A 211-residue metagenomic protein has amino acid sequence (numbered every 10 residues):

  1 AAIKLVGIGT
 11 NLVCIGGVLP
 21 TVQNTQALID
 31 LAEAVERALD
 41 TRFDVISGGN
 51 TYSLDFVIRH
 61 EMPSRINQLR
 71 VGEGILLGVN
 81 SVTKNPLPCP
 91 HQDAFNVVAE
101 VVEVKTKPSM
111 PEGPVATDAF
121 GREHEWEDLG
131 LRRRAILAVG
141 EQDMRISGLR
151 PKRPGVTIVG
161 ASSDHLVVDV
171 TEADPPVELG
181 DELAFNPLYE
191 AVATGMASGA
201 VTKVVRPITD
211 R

Functional and structural regions predicted by a protein language model:
A1-N96: Active-site loop/helix belt of alpha/beta enzymes
A2, D30-T41, T106-K107, Q142 (+2 more regions): Generic secondary-structure signature for well-ordered alpha-helical cores
L5, V101, V156-I158: A structural signal for short, hydrophobic beta-strand segments that form beta-sheets in beta-rich/all-beta domains
N11-L12, I46-T51, G72-G74, V104 (+3 more regions): Fold-independent oxyanion-binding glycine-rich loops and adjacent beta-strand/coil segments at enzyme active sites
G16, V79-N80, V101, S162 (+1 more regions): Solvent-exposed, flexible loop/coil residues
L54-L137, D143, R150-P151: Active-site loop ensemble at the mouth of alpha/beta enzyme cores that anchors a bound cofactor
P108-R211: C-terminal accessory subdomain/extension
